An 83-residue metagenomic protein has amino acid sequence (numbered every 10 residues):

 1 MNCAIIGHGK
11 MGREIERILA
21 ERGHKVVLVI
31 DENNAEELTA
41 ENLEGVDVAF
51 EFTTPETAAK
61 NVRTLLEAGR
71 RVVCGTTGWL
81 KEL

Functional and structural regions predicted by a protein language model:
I6, E14, I18-T39: NAD(P)-binding Rossmann-fold cofactor-contacting core
K10: NAD(P)H-binding Rossmann-fold N-terminus in SDR/SDR-like oxidoreductases, specifically the glycine-rich beta1-alpha1
V26, V72-V73: Hydrophobic beta-strand scaffold residues
L38-N42, T53, T57: Conserved Rossmann-fold cofactor-binding substructure of NAD(P)-dependent oxidoreductases
N42-E44, L66: A short, aliphatic-rich alpha-helical micro-motif
A49-F50, T54, V73: N-terminal Rossmann-like NAD(P) cofactor-binding module of classical short-chain dehydrogenase/reductase
E56-R63, E67, G75-L83: Rossmann-fold NAD(P)-binding glycine/threonine-rich loop
